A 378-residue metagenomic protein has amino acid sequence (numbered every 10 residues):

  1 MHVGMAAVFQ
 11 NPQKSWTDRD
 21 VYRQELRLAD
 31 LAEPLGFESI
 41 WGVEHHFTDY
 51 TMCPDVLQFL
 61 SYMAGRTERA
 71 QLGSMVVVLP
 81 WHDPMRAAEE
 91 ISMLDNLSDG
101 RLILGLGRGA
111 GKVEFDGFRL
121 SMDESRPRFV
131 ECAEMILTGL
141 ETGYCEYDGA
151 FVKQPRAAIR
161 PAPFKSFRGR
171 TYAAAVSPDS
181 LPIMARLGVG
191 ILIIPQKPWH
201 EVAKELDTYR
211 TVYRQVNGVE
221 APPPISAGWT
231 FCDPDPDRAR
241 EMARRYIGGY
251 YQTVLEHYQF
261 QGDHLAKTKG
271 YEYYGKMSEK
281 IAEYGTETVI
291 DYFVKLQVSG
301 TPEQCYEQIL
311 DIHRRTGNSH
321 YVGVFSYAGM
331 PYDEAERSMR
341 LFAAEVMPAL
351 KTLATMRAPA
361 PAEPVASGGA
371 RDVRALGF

Functional and structural regions predicted by a protein language model:
M1-L72, F167-G169, A360-F378: N-terminal beta1-alpha1-beta2 module of alpha/beta enzyme domains
H2-D20, P80-Y147, F151, I191 (+2 more regions): Flexible, glycine-rich active-site loops centered on histidine and acidic residues that chelate a metal or position
V3, G36, E44, M63 (+8 more regions): Conserved, mostly hydrophobic/aromatic
V3-A7, I40-G42, Q71-S74, L102-L106 (+4 more regions): Hydrophobic faces of well-ordered beta-strands that scaffold small-molecule active sites in alpha/beta enzyme cores
A7-Y22, V77-P84, K165-A175, F231 (+1 more regions): Active-site mouth loops of central-metabolism enzymes
R19-L31, E90, A175-P182, Q304-D311: Short, acidic/polar
E33, L60-E68, I91, D95-R101 (+4 more regions): Acidic (Asp/Glu)-rich catalytic clusters
D123-I159, H200-N318, M347, K351-F378: An alpha-helical appendage that flanks or caps ligand/catalytic pockets
